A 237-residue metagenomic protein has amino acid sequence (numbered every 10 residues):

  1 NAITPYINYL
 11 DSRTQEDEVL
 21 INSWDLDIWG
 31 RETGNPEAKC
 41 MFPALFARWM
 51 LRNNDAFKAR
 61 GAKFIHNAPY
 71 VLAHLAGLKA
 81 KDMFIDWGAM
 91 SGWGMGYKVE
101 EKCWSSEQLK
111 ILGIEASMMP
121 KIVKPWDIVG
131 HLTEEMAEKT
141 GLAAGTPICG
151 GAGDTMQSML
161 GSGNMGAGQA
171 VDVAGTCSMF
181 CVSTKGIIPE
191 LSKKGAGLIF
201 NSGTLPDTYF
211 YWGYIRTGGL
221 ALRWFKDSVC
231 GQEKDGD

Functional and structural regions predicted by a protein language model:
N1, W93, Q157-L160, S178-V182: Short beta-strand scaffold segments in enzyme catalytic cores
N1, Y6, G30-A152: Gly/Ser/Thr-rich active-site cleft segment
D11: Carbohydrate-associated surface elements
E16-L20, S158-L160: Pocket-flanking alpha-helical
L20-W29: Hydrophobic or amphipathic alpha-helical targeting/insertion segments
R31-T33, A44-D55, R60, A73 (+4 more regions): A short helix-loop
F64, G145-G161, Q169-V173, M179: Short glycine-aspartate micro-motif
S162-A167, K185: Short glycine/threonine-rich loop-to-helix capping motif typified by GTGT followed within a few residues by an Asp-Pro
